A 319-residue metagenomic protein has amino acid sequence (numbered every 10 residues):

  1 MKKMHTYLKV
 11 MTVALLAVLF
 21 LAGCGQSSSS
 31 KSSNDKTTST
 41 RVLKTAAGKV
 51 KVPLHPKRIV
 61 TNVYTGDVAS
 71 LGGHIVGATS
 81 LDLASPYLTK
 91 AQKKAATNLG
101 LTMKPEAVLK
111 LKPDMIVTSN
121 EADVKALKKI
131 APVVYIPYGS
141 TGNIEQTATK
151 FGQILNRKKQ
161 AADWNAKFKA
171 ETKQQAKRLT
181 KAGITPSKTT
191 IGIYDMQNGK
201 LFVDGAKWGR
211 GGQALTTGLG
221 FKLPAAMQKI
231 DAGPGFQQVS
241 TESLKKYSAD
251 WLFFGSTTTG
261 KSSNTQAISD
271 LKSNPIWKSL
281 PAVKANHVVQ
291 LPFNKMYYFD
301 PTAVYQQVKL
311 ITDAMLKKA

Functional and structural regions predicted by a protein language model:
K2-T12, C24-N62, Q160-I193, T257-N264 (+2 more regions): Bacterial Sec-exported substrate-binding components of ABC uptake systems
L19-G23: C-terminal motif of bacterial Sec signal peptides marking the signal peptidase cleavage site
T45, T97-P105, D231-S240: Short helix-initiation/N-cap motifs at beta->coil->alpha
V60-L111: A short, structured surface patch at a secondary-structure boundary
D82-P86, F202-G235: Alpha-helical, coiled-coil/dimerization segments enriched in small aliphatic residues
L111-T118, P132, L244, S248-L252: Proline-aspartate-enriched helix->loop->beta-strand connector
A131-G199, H287, Y298-A319: Extracytoplasmic substrate-binding proteins
D250-A319: Structured C-terminal subdomain patch of bacterial secreted/periplasmic proteins
